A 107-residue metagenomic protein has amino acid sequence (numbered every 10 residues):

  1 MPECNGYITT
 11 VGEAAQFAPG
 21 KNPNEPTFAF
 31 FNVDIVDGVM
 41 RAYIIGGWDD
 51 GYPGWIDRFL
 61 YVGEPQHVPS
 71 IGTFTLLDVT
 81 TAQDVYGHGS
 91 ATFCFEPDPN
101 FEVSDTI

Functional and structural regions predicted by a protein language model:
M1-I107: Surface-exposed, beta-sheet-biased, low-hydrophobicity segments with strongly acidic/polar composition
